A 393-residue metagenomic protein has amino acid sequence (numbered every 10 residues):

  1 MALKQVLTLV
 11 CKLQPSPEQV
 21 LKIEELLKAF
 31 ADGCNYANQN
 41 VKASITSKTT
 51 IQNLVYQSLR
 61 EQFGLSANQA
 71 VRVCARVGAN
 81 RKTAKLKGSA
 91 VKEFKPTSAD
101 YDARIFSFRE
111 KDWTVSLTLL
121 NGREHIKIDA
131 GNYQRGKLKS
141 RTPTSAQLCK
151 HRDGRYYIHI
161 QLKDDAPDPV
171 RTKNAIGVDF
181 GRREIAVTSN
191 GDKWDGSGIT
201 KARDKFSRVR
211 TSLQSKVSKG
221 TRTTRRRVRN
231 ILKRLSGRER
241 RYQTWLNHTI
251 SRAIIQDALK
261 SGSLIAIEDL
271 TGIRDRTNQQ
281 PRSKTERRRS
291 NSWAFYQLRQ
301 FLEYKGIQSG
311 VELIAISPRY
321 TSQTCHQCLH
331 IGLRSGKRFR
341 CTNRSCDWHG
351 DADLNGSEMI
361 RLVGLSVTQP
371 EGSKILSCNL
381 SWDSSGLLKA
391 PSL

Functional and structural regions predicted by a protein language model:
M1-R72, F94: Gly/serine-rich nucleotide phosphate-binding loop at the start of the catalytic core of nucleotide/ADP-ribose-handling
L3-V10, P17, L21, K137-K139 (+1 more regions): Positively charged, helix-rich recognition surfaces that bind polyanionic ligands
A31-K42, R81, F106, E303 (+1 more regions): Short, Φ-rich (hydrophobic/aromatic) sequence segments
C34-A37, Q52, A99-Y101, I128 (+5 more regions): Intrinsic-disorder/low-complexity regions
A37, R72-K85, L354-G364: Stable alpha-helical structural segments in soluble proteins, enriched in small hydrophobic residues
Q39, A43-Q52, V71, A75 (+4 more regions): Short coil/turn segments at secondary-structure boundaries
T50-H151, R288, S292: Acidic carboxylate diad motif detector
